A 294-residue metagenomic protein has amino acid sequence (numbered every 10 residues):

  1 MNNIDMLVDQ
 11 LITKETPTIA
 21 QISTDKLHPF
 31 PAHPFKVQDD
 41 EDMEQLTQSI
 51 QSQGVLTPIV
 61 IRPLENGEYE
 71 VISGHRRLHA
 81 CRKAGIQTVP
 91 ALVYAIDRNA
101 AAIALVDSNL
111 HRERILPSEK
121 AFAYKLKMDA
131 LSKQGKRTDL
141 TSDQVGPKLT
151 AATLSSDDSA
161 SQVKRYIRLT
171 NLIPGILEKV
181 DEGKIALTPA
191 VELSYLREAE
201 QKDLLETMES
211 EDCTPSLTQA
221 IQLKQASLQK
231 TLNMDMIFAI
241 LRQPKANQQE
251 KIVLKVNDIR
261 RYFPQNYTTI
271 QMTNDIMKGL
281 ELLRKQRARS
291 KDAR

Functional and structural regions predicted by a protein language model:
M1-E15, I259-F263, Q271-R287: Short linear clamp-binding motif
M1-Y94, A100-H111: Short, charged/polar connector segments at secondary-structure boundaries
E44, Q48, H79-R82, A104 (+7 more regions): Solvent-exposed alpha-helical segments within well-ordered globular domains of core cellular machineries
R112-L196: Alpha-helical interaction elements
N171-P174, K184-P244: EF-Ts-like protein-protein interaction surfaces
Q222-M277: Charged/polar low-complexity intrinsically disordered segments, enriched in acidic residues
